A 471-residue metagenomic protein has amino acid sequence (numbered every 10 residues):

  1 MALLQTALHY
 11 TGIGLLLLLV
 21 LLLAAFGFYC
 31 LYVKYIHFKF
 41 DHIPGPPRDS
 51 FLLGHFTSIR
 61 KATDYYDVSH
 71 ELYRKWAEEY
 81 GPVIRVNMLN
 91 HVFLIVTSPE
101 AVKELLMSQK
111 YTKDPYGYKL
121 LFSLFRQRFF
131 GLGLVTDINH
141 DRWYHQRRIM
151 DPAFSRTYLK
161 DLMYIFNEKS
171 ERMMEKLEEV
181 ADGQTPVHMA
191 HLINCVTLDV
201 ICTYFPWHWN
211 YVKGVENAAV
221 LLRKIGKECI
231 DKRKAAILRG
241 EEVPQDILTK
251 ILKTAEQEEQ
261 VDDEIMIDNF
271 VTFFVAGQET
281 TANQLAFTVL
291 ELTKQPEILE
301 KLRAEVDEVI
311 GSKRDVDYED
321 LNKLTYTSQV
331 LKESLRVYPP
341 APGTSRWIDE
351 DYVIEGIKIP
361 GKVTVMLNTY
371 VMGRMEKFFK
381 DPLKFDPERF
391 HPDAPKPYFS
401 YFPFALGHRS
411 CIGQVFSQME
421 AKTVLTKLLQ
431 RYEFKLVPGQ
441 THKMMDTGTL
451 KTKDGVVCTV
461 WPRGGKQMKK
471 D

Functional and structural regions predicted by a protein language model:
A2-L23, N87-L94, T157-E168, E178-K224 (+6 more regions): Cytochrome P450
A2-Q127, D141, H145, Y164-K176 (+4 more regions): N-terminal membrane-proximal hinge/A-helix region immediately C-terminal to the signal-anchor transmembrane segment
P47-R74, V92, K119-D231, L252 (+2 more regions): Cytochrome P450 catalytic-domain helical core, especially the substrate-recognition surface and oxygen-activation
R60-G81, V220-K224, E228-D231, V316-E355: Conserved cytochrome P450 K-helix E-x-x-R motif and the immediately C-terminal K′/meander segment
F129, S155, E216-L285, K313 (+5 more regions): Conserved cytochrome P450 catalytic core segment spanning the I/J/K helices
T197, I201, A218-C229, T254-D307 (+6 more regions): Central I-helix of cytochrome P450 enzymes
P296-I298, Q414-K451, G455: Cytochrome P450 heme-binding "Cys pocket" and the immediately downstream C-terminal segment
L367-A394: Conserved cytochrome P450 K-helix/beta-meander segment immediately N-terminal to the heme-binding cysteine loop
